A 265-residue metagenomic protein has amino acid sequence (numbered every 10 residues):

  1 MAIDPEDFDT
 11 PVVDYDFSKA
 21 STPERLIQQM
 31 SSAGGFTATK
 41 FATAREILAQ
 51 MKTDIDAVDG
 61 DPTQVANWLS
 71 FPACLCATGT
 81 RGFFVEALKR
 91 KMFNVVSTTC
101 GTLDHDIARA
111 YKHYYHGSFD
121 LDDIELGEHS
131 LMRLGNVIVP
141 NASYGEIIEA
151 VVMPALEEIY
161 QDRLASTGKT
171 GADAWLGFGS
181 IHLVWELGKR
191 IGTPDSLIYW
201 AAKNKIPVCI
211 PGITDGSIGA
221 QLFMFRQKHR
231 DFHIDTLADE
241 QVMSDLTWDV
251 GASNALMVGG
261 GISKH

Functional and structural regions predicted by a protein language model:
M1-A150, P154, E158, G168-K169 (+2 more regions): Metallocofactor- and cofactor-centric catalytic cores in central/energy metabolism, strongly enriched
L164-A174: Flexible coil/linker segments and helix-coil junctions enriched in charged and small residues
